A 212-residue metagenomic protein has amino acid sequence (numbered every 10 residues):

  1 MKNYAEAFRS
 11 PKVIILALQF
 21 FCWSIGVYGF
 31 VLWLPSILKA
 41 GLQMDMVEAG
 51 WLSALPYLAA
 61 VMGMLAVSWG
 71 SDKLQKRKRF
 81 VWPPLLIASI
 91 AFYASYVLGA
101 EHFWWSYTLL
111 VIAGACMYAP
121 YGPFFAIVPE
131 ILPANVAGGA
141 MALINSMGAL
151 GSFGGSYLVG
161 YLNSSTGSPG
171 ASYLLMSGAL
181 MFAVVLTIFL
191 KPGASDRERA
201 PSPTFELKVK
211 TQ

Functional and structural regions predicted by a protein language model:
A5-S68, Y121, F125, G155-S156: Extracytoplasmic gate region of multi-pass secondary transporters
M44-S53, H102, S106, A137 (+1 more regions): Juxtamembrane helix-start elements in MFS-like secondary transporters
G63-K76, N163: Helix-to-loop junctions at the C-terminal end of transmembrane segments in multipass secondary transporters
R77-I127: C-terminal transmembrane helical hairpin of 12-TM major facilitator-type secondary transporters
P129-S168: A late C-terminal transmembrane helix in Major Facilitator Superfamily
A171-I188: Symmetry-related core transmembrane helices of the 12-TM Major Facilitator Superfamily/SLC fold
L190-Q212: Intrinsic disorder in cytosolic terminal tails and internal cytosolic loops of multi-pass membrane transporters
